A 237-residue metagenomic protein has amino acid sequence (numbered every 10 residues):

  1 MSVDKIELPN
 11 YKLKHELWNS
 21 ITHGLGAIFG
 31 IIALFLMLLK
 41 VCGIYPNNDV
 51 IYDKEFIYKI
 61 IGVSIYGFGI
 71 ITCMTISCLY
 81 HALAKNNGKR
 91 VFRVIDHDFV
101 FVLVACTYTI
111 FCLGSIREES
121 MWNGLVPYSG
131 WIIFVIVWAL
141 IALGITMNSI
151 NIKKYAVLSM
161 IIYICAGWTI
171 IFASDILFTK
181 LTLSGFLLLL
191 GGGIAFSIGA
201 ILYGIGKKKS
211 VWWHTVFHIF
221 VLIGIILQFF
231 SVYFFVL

Functional and structural regions predicted by a protein language model:
M1-L237: Multi-pass alpha-helical transmembrane bundles in non-GPCR membrane proteins that perform intramembrane catalysis
